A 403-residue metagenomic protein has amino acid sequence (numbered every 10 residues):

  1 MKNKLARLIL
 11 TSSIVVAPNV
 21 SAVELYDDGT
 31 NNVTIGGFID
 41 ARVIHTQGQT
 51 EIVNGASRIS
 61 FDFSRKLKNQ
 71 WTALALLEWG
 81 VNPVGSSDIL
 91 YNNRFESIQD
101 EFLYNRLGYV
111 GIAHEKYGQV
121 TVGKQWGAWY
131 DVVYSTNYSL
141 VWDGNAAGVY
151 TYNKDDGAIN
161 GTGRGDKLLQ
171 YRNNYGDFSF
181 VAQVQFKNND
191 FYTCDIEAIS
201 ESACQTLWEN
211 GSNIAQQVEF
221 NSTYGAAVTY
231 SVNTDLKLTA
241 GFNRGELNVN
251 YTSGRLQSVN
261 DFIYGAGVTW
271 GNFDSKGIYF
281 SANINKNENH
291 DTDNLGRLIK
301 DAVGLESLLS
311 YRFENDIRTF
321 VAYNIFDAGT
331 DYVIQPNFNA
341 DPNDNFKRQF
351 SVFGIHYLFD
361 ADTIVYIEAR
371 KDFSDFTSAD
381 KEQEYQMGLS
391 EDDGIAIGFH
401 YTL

Functional and structural regions predicted by a protein language model:
M1-V23: Gram-negative bacterial Sec-dependent N-terminal signal peptides
E24-I39, H45-N188, T229-V232: Outer membrane beta-barrel
V33-A41, N69, A73-L77, V120 (+9 more regions): Transmembrane beta-strands of outer-membrane beta-barrel proteins
A41-H45, W79-P83, W126-A128, Y175-D177 (+7 more regions): Transmembrane beta-strands of outer-membrane beta-barrel pores
G48-N54, F95-F102, I159-G161, I196-A198 (+9 more regions): Replace "Gram-negative outer membrane beta-barrel proteins" with "bacterial and organellar outer membrane beta-barrel
G55-I59, R106-V110, G165-L169, S222-A226 (+4 more regions): Hydrophobic, lipid-facing positions within transmembrane beta-strands of outer-membrane proteins
Y175, Y357-F359, L389-L403: Outer-membrane beta-barrel "beta-signal"
A226-F353, Y357: Detector for outer-membrane/organellar transmembrane beta-barrel domains, recognizing the amphipathic beta-strand
